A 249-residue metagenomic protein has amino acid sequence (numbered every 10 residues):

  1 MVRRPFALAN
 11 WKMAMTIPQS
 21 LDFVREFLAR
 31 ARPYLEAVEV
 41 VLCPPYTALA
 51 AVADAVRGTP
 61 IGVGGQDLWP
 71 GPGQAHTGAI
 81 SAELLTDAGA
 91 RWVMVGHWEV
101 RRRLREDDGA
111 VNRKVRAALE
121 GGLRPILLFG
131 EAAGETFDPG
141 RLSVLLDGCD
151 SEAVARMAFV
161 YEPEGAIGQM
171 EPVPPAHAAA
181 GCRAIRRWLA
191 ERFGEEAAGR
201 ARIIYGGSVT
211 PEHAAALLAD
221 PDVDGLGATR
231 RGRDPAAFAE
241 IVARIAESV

Functional and structural regions predicted by a protein language model:
M1-V249: Active-site loop-to-helix "anion-binding N-cap" substructures in soluble metabolic enzymes
